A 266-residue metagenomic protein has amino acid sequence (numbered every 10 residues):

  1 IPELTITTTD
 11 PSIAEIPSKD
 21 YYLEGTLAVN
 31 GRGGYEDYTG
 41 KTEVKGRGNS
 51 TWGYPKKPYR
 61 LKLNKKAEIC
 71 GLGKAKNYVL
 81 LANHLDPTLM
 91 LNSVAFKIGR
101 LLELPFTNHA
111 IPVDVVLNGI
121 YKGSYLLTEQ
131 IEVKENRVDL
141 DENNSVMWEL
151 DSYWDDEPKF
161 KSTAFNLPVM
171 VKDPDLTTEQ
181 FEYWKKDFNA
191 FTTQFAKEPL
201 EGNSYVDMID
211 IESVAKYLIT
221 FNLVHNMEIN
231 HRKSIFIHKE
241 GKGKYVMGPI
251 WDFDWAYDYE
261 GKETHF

Functional and structural regions predicted by a protein language model:
I1-K41: Regulatory N- and C-terminal appendages and interdomain linkers associated with kinase/kinase-like NTP transferase
I6, L61, M208-E260: Active-site acidic catalytic loop and adjacent metal/ATP-binding pocket of ATP-dependent phosphoryl transfer enzymes
I16-S18, L72-K74, L91-N92, Y125-L127 (+4 more regions): Short, solvent-exposed loop/turn and secondary-structure capping segments
K41-T51, P87: Post-signal peptide N-terminal segment of secreted/secretory-pathway proteins
K62, A67-E68, A82, E103-N108 (+1 more regions): Internal "kinase-insert"/substrate-recognition segments embedded within catalytic cores of ATP-dependent enzymes
I69-D86: ATP-binding glycine-rich loop module of kinase domains
H84-P105: A conserved alpha-helical element in kinase catalytic cores
L102-D114, N230: Short, well-structured beta-strand/strand-turn elements
